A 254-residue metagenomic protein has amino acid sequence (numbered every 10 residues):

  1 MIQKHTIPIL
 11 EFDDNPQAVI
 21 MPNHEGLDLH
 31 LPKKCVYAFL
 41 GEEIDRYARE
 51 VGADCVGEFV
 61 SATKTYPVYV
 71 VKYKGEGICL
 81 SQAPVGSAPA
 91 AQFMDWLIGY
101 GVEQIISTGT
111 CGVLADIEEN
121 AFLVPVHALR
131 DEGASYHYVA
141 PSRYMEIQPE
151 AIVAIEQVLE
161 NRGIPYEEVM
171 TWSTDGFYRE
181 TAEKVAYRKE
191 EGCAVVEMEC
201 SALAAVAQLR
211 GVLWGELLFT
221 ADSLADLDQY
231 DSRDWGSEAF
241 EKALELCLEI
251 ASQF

Functional and structural regions predicted by a protein language model:
M1-I106, G112-F254: Accessory terminal and edge-of-domain segments that mediate assembly/interaction and cofactor placement around
